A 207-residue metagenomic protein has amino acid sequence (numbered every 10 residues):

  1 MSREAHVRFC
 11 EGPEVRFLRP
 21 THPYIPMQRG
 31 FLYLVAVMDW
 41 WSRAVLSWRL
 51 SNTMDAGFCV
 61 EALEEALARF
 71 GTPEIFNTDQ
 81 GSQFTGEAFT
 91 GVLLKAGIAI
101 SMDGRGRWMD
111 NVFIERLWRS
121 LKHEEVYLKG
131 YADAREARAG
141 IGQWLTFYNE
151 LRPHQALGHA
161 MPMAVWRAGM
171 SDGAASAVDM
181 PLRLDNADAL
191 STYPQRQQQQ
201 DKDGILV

Functional and structural regions predicted by a protein language model:
A5, P13-R16, F113, A164 (+2 more regions): Intrinsically disordered, low-complexity regions enriched in serine, threonine, proline and polar/charged residues
Y24-A36, W40-F147: RNase H-like DDE/DDD metal-dependent nuclease/strand-transfer catalytic core used by mobile genetic elements
L94-A96, K122-V207: C-terminal domain-tail junction helix/linker
